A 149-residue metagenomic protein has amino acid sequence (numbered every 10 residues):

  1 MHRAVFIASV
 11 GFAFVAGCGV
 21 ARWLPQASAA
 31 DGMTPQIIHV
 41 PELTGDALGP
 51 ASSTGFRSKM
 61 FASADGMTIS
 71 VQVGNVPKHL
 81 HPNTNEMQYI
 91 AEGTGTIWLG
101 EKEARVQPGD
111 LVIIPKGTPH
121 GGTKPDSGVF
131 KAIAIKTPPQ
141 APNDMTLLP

Functional and structural regions predicted by a protein language model:
V5-S9, F14-S70, P77-K78, L147-P149: A short, N-terminal "cap"/entry segment at the start of jelly-roll beta-barrel domains of the cupin/DSBH fold
S58, I69-S70, I97-L99, G122 (+1 more regions): Short hydrophobic/aromatic-rich beta-strand segments that constitute the beta-sheet cores of beta-sandwich/beta-barrel
A64, W98-K102: Short strand-coil-strand connectors
V71-Q72, P82-L99: Short, conserved beta-strand element in jelly-roll/cupin
P77-N83, T118: Histidine-centered catalytic micro-motifs
K102-G117: Short acidic-glycine-tyrosine-enriched beta hairpin
K116-N143: Ligand-binding loop in jelly-roll beta-barrel domains
